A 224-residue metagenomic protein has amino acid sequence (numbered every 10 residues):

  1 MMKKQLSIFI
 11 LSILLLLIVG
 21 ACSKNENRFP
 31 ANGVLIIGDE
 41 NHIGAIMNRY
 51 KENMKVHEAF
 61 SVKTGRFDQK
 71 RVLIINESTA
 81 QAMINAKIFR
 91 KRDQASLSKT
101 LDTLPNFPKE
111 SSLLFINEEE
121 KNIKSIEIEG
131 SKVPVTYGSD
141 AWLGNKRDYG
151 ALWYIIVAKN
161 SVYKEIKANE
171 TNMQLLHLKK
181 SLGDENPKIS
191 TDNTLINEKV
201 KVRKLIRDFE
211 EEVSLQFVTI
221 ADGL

Functional and structural regions predicted by a protein language model:
M1-L6: Positively charged n-region of N-terminal signal peptides that target proteins for export
S7-I13: Sec-dependent N-terminal signal peptides
I18-A21: C-terminal motif of bacterial Sec signal peptides marking the signal peptidase cleavage site
N25-L224: Basic-flanked hydrophobic alpha-helices used for secretion and membrane insertion
